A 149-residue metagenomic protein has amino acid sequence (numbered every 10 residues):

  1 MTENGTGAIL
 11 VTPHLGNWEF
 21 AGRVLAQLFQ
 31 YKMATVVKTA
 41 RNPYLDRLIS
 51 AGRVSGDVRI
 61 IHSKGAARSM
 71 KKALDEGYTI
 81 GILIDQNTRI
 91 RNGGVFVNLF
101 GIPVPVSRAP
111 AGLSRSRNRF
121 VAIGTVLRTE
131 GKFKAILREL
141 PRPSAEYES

Functional and structural regions predicted by a protein language model:
M1-N4: N-terminal signal-anchor transmembrane helix
T6-K64, E76, R89-F100, T129: Catalytic core of membrane glycerolipid acyltransferases/transacylases, capturing the structured, soluble-facing
I9-V11, T79-L83, A122: Structural motif
V11, V36, L83, I136-R138: Beta-strand residues in well-ordered beta-sheet regions across diverse protein folds
R41-P43, L48, Q86-S149: A cross-family acyltransferase "interaction/gating" segment
G52, K71-D75, L113: Short, conserved, surface-exposed binding loops centered on an aromatic residue
R59, K72, R117: ATP-dependent adenylate-handling active sites, centered on carboxylate activation for C-N bond formation
G65-M70: Short acidic active-site motifs
